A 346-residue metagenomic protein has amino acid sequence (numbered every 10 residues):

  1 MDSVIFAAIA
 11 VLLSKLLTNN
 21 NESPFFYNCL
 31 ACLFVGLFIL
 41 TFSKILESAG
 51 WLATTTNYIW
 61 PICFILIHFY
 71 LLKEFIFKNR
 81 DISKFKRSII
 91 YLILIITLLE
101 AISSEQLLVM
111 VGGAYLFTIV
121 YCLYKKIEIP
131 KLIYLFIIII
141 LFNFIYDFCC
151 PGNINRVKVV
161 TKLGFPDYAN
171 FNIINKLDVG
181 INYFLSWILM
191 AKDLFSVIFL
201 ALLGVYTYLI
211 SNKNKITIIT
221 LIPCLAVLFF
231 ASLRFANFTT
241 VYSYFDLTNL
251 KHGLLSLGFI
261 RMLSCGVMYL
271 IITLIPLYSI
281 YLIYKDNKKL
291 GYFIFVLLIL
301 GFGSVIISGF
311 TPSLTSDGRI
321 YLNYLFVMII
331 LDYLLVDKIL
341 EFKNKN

Functional and structural regions predicted by a protein language model:
M1, L52, Q106-G113, V120-L123 (+3 more regions): Transmembrane catalytic cores of multi-pass membrane glycosyltransferases and polysaccharide-assembly enzymes
S3-C29, I67: Transmembrane-helix motifs of polytopic, lipid-linked glycan transferases
V11, I67-E74, A114-C122, L202-T207 (+2 more regions): Transmembrane alpha-helices and membrane-interface helical segments of multi-pass integral membrane enzymes
E22-C32, S83-I90, E128-F136, N214-L225 (+1 more regions): Membrane-interfacial loop-to-transmembrane alpha-helix junctions, especially the N-terminal start
C29-L30, F34-K73, G258-Y278, F302-D332: Membrane-interface micro-motifs in multi-pass membrane enzymes
E74-L98, Y134-L135, N344-K345: Short hydrophobic alpha-helices at membrane interfaces in multi-pass membrane enzymes
F85-V111, L141-F142: Membrane-interface alpha helices of multi-pass inner-membrane proteins
L221-C224, I271-L298, L340-N346: Signature aromatic-anchored transmembrane alpha helix within multi-pass, membrane-resident enzymes that catalyze glycan
